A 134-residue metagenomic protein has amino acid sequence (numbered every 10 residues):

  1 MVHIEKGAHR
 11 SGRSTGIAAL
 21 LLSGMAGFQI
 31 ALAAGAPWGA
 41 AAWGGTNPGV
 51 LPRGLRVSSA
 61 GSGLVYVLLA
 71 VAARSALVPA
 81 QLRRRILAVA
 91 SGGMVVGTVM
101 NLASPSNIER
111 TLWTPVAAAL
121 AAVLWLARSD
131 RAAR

Functional and structural regions predicted by a protein language model:
V2-S11, G35-S58: Interfacial loop at the N-terminal end of multi-pass membrane proteins
I17-L32: N-terminal signal-anchor transmembrane alpha helix
G44-G49, I108-A117: Non-cytosolic membrane-interface motifs at loop->transmembrane helix junctions
S58-R74, L120-L124: Hydrophobic core of alpha-helical transmembrane segments in multi-pass integral membrane proteins
L68-N101: Mid-chain, well-packed structural core segment of small domains
T98-W113, A132: Membrane-helix boundary connector in multi-pass membrane proteins
L120-R134: Membrane-water interface at the C-terminal end of transmembrane alpha helices
